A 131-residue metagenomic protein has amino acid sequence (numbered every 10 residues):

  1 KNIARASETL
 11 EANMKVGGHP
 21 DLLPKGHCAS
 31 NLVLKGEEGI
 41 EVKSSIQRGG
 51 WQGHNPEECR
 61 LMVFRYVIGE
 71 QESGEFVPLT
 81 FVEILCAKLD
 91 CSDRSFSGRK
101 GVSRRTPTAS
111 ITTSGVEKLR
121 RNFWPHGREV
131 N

Functional and structural regions predicted by a protein language model:
K1-H19, L23-E38, S44-N131: Nucleic-acid endonuclease domains
